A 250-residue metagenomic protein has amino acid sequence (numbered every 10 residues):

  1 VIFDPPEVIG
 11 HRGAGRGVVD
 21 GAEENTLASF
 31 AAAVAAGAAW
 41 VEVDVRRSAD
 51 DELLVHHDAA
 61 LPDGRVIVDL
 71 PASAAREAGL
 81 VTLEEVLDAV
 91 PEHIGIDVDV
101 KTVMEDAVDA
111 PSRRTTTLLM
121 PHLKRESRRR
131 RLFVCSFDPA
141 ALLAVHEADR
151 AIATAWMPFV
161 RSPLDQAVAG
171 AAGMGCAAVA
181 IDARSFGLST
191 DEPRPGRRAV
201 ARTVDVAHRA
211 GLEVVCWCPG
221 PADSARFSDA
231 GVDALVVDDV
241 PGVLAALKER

Functional and structural regions predicted by a protein language model:
V1-R250: Phosphate-group recognition and catalysis centered on beta-loop-alpha active-site segments
